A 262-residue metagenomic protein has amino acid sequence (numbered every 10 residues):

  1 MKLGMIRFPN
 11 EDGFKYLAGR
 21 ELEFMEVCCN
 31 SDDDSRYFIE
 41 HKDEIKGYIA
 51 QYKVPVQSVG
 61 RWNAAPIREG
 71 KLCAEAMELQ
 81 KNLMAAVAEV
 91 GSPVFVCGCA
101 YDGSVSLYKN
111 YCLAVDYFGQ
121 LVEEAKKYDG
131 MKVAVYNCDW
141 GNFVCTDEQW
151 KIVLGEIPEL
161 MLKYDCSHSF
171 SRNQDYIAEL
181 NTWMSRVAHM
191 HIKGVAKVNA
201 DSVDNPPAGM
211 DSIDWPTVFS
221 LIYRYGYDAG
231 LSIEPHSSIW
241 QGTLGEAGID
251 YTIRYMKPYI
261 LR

Functional and structural regions predicted by a protein language model:
M1-K2, P9-E21, K53, A76 (+3 more regions): Histidine-acidic metal/acid-base catalytic patches
M1-K2, Q57-I67: N-terminal small/glycine-rich loop or linker at the start of catalytic domains across soluble metabolic enzymes
P9-E11, C29-S31, W62-A65, C99-G103 (+4 more regions): Active-site-proximal loop/turn and secondary-structure-junction residues that shape catalytic pockets, frequently
E26, S58-G60, V96, A134 (+3 more regions): Conserved beta-strand positions in the central sheet of alpha/beta enzyme cores
E26-I49, C99-S106: Glycine-rich, proline-tolerant flexible connector loops at the mouths of alpha/beta enzymes
D34, K71-A74, K109, V203-G209: Short glycine-enriched, charge-decorated loop/helix-capping segments at active-site entrances that position
H41-Y52, Y117-A125, E179, T217-L221: Catalytic-core regions built around general acid/base machinery
Q51, R68-L162: Active-site acidic/histidine proton-transfer and metal-coordination neighborhood in alpha/beta enzyme cores
